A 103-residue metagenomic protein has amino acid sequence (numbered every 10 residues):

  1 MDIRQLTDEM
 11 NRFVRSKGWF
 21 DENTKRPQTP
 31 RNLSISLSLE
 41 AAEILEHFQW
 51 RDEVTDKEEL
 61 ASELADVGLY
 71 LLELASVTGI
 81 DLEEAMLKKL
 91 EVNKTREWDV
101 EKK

Functional and structural regions predicted by a protein language model:
M1-L64, G68-K103: Flexible "arm" and connector segments at domain edges
